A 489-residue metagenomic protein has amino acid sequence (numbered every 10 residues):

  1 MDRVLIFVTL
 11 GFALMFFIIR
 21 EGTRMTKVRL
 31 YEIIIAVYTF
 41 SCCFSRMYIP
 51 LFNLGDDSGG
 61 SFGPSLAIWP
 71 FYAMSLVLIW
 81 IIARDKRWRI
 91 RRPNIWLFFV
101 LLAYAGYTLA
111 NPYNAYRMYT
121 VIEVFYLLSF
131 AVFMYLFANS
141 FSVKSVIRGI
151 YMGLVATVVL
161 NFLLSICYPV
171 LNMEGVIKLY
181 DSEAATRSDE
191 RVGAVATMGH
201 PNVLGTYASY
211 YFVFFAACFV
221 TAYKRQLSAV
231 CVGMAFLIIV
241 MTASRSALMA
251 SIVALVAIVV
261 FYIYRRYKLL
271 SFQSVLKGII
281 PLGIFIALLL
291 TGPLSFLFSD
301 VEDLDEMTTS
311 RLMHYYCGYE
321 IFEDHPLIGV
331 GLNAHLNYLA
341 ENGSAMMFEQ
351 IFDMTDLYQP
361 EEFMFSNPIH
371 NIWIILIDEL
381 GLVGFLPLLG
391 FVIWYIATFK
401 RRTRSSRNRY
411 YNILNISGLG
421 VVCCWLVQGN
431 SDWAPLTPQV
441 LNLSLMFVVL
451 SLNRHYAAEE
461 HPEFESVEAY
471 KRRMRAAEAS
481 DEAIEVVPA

Functional and structural regions predicted by a protein language model:
M1-I82, L109, V427: N-terminal signal-anchor transmembrane segment
G11-M25, Y72-K86, Y210-V220, V383-S406: Hydrophobic, aromatic-rich transmembrane alpha-helices and their immediate juxtamembrane boundary segments
F12-F16, L388-W394, N415-R473, A489: Transmembrane alpha-helices of multi-pass inner-membrane enzymes
S65-Y72, P93-Y104, A115-N139, Y151-G153 (+2 more regions): Aromatic-anchored transmembrane helix interface
Y104-T108, R148-L179, D189, A196-Y264 (+3 more regions): Alpha-helical transmembrane segments of multi-pass inner-membrane proteins
L163-N172, T242, V259-E306, Y319-E323 (+1 more regions): A membrane-periplasm/extracellular boundary helix in multi-pass inner-membrane enzymes that assemble envelope glycans
V220, K224-L227, V260-Y262, F272 (+2 more regions): Hydrophobic transmembrane alpha-helices and their immediate junctions
V301-Y316, G331-L380: Long extracytoplasmic/lumenal interhelical loops at the membrane interface of multi-pass membrane proteins
